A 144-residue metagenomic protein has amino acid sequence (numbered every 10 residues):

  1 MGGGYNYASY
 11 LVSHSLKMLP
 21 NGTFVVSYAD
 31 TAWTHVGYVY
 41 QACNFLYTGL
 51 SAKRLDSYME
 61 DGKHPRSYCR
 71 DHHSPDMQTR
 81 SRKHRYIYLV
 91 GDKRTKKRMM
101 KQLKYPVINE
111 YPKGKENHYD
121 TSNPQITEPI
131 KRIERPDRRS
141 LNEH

Functional and structural regions predicted by a protein language model:
M1-Q78, R85-Y88: Acyl-donor binding region in acyl/amide transferases
V36, H64, R82-H84, K101 (+2 more regions): A general marker of short, structured functional hotspots
V90-D92, K96: Extracellular/periplasmic envelope-modification machinery, especially enzymes that add or remove acyl/ester groups on
R98-H144: Short, cationic low-complexity segments
